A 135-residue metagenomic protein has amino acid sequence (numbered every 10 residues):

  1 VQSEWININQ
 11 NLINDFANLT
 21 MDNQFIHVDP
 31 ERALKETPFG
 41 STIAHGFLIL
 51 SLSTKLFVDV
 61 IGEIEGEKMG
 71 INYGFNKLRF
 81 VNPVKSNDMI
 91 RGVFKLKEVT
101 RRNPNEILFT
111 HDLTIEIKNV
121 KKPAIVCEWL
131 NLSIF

Functional and structural regions predicted by a protein language model:
V1-A44, I134: Catalytic strand-loop segment that frames the active site of acyl-thioester-processing enzymes
Q2-S3, F75, T110, V126: Hydrophobic residues on conserved beta-strands that form the core of alpha/beta folds
T37-S41, T54-V93: Hydrophobic beta-strand-centered segment that forms part of the acyl-chain substrate-binding groove
F39, S51, K68, Y73-F75 (+3 more regions): Short, intrinsically disordered/low-complexity patches at protein termini and at juxtamembrane boundaries
P83-F135: HotDog/MaoC-like acyl-thioester-processing domains
